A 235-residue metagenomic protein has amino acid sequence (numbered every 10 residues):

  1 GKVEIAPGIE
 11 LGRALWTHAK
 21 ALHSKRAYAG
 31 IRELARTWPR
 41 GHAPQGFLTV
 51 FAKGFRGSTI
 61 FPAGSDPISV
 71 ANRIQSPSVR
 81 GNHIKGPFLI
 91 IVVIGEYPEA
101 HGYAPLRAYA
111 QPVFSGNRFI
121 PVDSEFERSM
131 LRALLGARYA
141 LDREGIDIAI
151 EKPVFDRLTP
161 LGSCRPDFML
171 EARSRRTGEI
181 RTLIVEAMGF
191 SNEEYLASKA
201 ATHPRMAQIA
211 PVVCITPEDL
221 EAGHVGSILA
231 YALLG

Functional and structural regions predicted by a protein language model:
G1, N82-G86, L106, Y195 (+1 more regions): Single-stranded nucleic acid-binding proteins centered on OB/S1-type folds and their adjacent low-complexity
K2-V50, F55-T59, S65-A71, V79: Preference for solvent-exposed, low-hydrophobicity sequence contexts
G57-S58, A63-F155: Solvent-exposed, charged helical/coil patches that constitute nucleic-acid or partner-interaction surfaces
E96-Y97, G189-S191, T216-G223: Short beta-alpha junction loops
E99, I146-I148, T177-I180, I209-V212 (+1 more regions): Compositionally biased accessory segments in Actinobacterial proteins
R143-R181: Active-site metal-binding core of divalent-cation-utilizing nuclease and nuclease-like domains
R165, M169-H203: Short beta-strand-loop-alpha-helix junction that forms the active-site gateway of nucleic-acid-processing nucleases
A210-G235: Basic, glycine-rich
